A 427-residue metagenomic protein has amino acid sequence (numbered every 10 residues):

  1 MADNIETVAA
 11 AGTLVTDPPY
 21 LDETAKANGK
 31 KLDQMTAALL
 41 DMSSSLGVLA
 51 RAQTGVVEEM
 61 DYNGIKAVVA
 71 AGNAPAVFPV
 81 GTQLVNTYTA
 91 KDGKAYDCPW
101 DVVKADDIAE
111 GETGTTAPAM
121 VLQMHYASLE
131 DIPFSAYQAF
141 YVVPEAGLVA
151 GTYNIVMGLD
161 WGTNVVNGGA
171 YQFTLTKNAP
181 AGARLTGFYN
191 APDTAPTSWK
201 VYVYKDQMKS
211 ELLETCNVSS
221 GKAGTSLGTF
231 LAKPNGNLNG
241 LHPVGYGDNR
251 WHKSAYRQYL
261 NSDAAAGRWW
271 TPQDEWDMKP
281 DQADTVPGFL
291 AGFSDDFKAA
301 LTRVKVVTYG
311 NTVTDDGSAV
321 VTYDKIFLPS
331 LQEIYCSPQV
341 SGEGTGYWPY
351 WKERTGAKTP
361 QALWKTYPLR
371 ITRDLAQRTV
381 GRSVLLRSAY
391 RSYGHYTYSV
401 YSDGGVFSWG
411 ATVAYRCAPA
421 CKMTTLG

Functional and structural regions predicted by a protein language model:
M1-L40: Short, low-complexity N-terminal tether/leader segments at secretion or assembly junctions of large, surface-exposed
S45-G427: Collagenous Gly-X-Y triple-helix signature in extracellular proteins
